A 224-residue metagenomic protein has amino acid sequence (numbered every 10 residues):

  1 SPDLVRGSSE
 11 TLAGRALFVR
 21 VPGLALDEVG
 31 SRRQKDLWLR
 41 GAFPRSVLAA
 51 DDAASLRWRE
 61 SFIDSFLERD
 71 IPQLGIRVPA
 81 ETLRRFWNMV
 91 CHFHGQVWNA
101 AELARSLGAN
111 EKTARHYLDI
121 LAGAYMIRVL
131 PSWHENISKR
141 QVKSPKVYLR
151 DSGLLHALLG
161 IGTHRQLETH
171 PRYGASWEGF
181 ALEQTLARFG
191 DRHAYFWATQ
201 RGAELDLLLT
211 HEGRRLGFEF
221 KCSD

Functional and structural regions predicted by a protein language model:
S1-D3, Q200-R201, D224: Short beta->alpha connector loops
S1-N99: Interdomain motor-coupling "hinge/lid" segment immediately C-terminal to the ATP-binding subdomain of NTP-driven enzymes
S8, A16, R33, P131 (+2 more regions): Short, flexible helix/strand-to-coil boundary loops that buttress conserved ligand/catalytic motifs in alpha/beta
S9-E10, D52, H164, T185 (+1 more regions): Amphipathic, positively biased hydrophobic alpha-helical segments used for protein targeting and membrane insertion
P22-A25, A198, K221: Residues at the C-termini of beta-strands that transition into short coil/loop
D27, A104, D224: Glycine-rich nucleotide phosphate-binding loop and flanking beta-alpha elements of Rossmann-like dinucleotide-binding
S55-R215: Accessory nucleic acid-recognition modules appended to NTPase machines
G213-D224: Active-site ExK catalytic segment of metal-dependent nucleases
